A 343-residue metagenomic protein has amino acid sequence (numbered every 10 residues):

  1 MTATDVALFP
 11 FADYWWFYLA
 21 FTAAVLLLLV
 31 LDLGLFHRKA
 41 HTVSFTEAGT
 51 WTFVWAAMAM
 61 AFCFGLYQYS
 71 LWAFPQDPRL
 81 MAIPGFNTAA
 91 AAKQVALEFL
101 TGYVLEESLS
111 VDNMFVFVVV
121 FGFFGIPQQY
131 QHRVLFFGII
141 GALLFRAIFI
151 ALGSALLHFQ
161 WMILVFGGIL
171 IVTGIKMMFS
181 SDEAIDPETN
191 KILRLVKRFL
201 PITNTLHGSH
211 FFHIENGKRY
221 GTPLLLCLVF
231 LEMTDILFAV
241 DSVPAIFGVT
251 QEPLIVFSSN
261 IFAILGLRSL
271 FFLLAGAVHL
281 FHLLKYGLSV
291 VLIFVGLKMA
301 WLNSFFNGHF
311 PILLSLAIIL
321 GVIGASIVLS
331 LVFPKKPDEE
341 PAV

Functional and structural regions predicted by a protein language model:
M1-V343: Multi-pass alpha-helical transmembrane bundle typical of ion/small-solute transporters and intramembrane aspartyl
